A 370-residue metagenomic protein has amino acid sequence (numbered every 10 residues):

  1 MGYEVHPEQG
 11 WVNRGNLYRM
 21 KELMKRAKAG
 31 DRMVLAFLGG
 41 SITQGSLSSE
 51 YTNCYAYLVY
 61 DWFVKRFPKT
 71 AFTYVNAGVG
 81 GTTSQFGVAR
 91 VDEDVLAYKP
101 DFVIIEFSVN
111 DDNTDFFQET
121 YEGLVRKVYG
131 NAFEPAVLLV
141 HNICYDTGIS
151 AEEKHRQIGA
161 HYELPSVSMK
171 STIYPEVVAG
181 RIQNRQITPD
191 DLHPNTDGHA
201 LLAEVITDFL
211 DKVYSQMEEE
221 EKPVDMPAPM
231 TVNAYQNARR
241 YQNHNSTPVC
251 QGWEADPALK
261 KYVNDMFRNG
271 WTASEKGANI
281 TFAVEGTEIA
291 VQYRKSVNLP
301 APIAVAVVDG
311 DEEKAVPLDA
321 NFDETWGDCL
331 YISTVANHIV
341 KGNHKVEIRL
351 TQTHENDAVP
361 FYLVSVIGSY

Functional and structural regions predicted by a protein language model:
M1-F37, T43-E50, V64-T70, R181 (+2 more regions): N-terminal secretory targeting modules
N13-N16, A136-H141, S150-I187, A200-Y214: Extracellular serine-dependent O-acyl
G15-M24, Y57-Y60, S84-A97, E119-K127 (+1 more regions): Alpha-helical scaffolding within the catalytic cores of extracellular/periplasmic polymer-degrading hydrolases
V34-L38, T73-G78, F102-F107, A136-V140 (+1 more regions): Structural recognition of the beta-strand scaffold that forms the well-ordered cores of secreted hydrolase catalytic
A36-L38, Q44, S84-Q118: Oxyanion-hole/transition-state-stabilizing segment in secreted/luminal serine hydrolases and related acyltransferases
S41-Q44, V79-S84, S108-T114, P135 (+3 more regions): Solvent-exposed loop/turn segments at secondary-structure junctions within structured extracellular/periplasmic domains
T52-V64: Short catalytic helix/loop segments, enriched in acidic residues and glycine and frequently bearing histidine
N110, E119-Q157: Active-site segments of SGNH/GDSL-like serine hydrolases that catalyze O-acetyl group transfer/hydrolysis on lipids
